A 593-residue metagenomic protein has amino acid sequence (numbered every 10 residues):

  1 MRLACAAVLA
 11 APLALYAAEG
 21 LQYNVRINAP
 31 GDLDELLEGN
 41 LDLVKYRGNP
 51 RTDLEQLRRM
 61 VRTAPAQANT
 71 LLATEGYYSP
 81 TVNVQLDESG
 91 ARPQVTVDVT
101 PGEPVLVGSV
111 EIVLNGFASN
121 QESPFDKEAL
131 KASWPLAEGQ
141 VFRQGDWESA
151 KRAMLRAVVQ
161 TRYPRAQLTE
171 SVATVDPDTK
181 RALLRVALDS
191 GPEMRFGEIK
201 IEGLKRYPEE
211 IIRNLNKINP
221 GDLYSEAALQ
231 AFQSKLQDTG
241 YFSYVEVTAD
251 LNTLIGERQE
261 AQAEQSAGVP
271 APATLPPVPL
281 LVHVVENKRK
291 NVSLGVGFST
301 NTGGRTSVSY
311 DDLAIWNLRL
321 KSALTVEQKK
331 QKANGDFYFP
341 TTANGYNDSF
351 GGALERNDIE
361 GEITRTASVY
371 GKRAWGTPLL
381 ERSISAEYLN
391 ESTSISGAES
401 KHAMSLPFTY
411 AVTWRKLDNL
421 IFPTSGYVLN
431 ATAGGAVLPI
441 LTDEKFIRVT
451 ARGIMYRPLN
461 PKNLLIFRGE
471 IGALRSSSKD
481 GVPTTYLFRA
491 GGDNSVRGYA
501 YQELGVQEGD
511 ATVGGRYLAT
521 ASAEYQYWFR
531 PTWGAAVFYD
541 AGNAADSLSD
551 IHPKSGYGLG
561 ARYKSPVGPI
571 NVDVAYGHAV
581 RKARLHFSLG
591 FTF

Functional and structural regions predicted by a protein language model:
M1-C5: Bacterial N-terminal signal peptides that target proteins for export
L13-A17: Sec/Tat signal peptide C-region and signal peptidase I cleavage site
A18-D32, L36, K45-T300, G304 (+4 more regions): Periplasmic polypeptide-binding modules associated with outer-membrane biogenesis and secretion
R58-R59, V141-G145, T161, A173-V175 (+8 more regions): Outer-membrane beta-barrel domain signature
V105, N120, Q160, R165 (+20 more regions): Short beta-strands and strand-coil junctions in structured, solvent-facing domains, enriched
S123-P124, A227-N430, I447, N494-G498 (+3 more regions): Gram-negative/organellar outer-membrane beta-barrel architecture
D238, S394, A398-K401, S405-F529 (+3 more regions): C-terminal outer-membrane beta-barrel translocator/porin domains of Gram-negative envelope proteins and their
G542, D546-G568, A579: C-terminal structured "cap/appendage" subdomains that terminate the fold
